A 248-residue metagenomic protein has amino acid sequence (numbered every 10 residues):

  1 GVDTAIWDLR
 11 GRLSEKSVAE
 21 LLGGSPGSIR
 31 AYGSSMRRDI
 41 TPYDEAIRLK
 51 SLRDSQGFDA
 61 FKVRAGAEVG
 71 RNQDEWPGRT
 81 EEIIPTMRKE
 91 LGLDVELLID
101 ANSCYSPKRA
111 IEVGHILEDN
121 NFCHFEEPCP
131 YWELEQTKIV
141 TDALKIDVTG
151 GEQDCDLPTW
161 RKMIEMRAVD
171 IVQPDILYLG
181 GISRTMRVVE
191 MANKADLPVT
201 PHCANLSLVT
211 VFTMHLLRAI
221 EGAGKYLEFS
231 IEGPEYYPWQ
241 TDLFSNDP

Functional and structural regions predicted by a protein language model:
G1-L98, N102-I111, H115-D119, W239-P248: N-terminal capping/lid subdomain adjacent to the active-site entrance of alpha/beta enzymes
V2, E15, F61, D100 (+5 more regions): Conserved, mostly hydrophobic/aromatic
K16-G27, F125, G224-Y236: Short alpha-helical "patches" and their helix-cap loops
V18-L21, R64, E127-Y131, C203: Flexible, glycine/charged-enriched surface loops at secondary-structure junctions
L21-G23, V69-M87, S106-R109, P128-D142 (+2 more regions): Active-site-adjacent beta->alpha loops and helix N-cap segments on the catalytic face of soluble alpha/beta enzymes
A31-S34, D59-V63, V95-A101, F125-E126 (+4 more regions): Hydrophobic faces of well-ordered beta-strands that scaffold small-molecule active sites in alpha/beta enzyme cores
D39-I40, G78, C104, E127-P128 (+3 more regions): Residue-level marker of alpha-helix boundaries and capping positions
H115, N121, W132-P248: Shared catalytic-loop signature of beta/alpha-barrel
